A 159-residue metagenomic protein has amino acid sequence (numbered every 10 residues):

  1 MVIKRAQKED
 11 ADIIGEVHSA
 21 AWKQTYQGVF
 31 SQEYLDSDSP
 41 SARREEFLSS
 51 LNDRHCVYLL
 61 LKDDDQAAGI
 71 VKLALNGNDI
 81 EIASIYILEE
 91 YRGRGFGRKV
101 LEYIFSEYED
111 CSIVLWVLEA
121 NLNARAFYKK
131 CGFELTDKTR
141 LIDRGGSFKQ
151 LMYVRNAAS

Functional and structural regions predicted by a protein language model:
M1-I3: Extreme N-terminal starter segment of soluble prokaryotic enzymes
R5-A11, G15-R92, R98-E107, T139-L141 (+1 more regions): Acetyl-CoA-dependent GNAT
A21-T25, A126, G132: K/E-rich alpha-helical interaction surfaces of small helical-bundle regulatory domains
V29, R94-G95, L122, S147: Non-catalytic, surface-exposed connector residues within folded enzymatic/regulatory domains
I70, Y91, F127-Y128, F133: Conserved hydrophobic/aromatic "anchor" residues that stabilize well-ordered secondary structure elements
D110: Active-site acidic short loop of glycosyltransferases
V114-R125, C131, T136-S159: C-terminal "cap" of GNAT-fold acetyltransferases
